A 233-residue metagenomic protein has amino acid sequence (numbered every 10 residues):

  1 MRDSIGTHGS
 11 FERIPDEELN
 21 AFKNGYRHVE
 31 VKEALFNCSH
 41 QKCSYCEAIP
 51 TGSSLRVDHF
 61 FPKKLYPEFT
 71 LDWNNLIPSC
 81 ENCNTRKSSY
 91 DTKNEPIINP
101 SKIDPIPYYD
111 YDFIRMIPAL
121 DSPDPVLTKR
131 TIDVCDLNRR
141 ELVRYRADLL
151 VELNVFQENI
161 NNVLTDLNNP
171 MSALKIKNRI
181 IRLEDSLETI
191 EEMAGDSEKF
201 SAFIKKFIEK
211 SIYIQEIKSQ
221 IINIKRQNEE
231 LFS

Functional and structural regions predicted by a protein language model:
R2-K42, L65-L71: Short, charged surface segments at domain edges that flank catalytic/cofactor-binding sites
E18-A21, K32, T51, L55-D58 (+2 more regions): Amphipathic, alpha-helical segments enriched in basic
C38, K42, C46-I49, K210: Generic N-terminal helix/loop capping motif
Q41, S53, I114-M116: Beta-strand-connecting loop/turn residues
Y45-P78, K87-P107: Histidine-centered nuclease catalytic patch
E81: Short Ser/Thr-interspersed hydrophobic loop/turn segments at strand-loop and sheet-helix junctions that line or gate
R86-R179: Domain-exit/linker segments immediately C-terminal to small folded modules
L137-S233: C-terminal, charged low-complexity interaction regions
